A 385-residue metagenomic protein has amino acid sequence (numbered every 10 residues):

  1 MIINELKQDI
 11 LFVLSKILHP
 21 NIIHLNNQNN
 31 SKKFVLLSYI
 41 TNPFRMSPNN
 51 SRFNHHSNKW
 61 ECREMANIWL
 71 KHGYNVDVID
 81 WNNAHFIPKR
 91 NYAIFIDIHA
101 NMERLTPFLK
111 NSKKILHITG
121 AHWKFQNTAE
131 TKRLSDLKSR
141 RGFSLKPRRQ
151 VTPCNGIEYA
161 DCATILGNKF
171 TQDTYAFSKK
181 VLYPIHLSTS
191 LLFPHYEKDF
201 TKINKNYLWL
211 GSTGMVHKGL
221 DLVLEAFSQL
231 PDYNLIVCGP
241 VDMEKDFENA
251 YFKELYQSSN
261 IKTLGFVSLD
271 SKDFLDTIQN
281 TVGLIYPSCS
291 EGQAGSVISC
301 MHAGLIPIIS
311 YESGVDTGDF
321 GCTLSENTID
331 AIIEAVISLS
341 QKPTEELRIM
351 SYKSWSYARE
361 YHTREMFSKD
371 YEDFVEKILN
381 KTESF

Functional and structural regions predicted by a protein language model:
S57-W60, T344-K377, E383: A charged, aromatic-enriched C-terminal amphipathic alpha-helix characteristic of glycosyltransferases across folds
K138-A163: Membrane-proximal helix-turn-helix segments that form the acceptor-binding/catalytic region of lipid-linked
F193-K218, L224-Q229, I236: Conserved donor-binding/catalytic core segment of Leloir-type glycosyltransferases
G239, E248-L269, L275: Nucleotide-activated donor-binding/catalytic signature segment of Leloir-type glycosyltransferases, i.e., the conserved
L275, A294-H302, S313-D316: Short alpha-helical segment that forms part of, or immediately flanks, the ligand-binding pocket in carbohydrate-active
C289: Aromatic "clamp/platform" in nucleotide-sugar-dependent glycosyltransferases that forms part of the donor/acceptor
L305-S310: Short hydrophobic beta-strand element within catalytic cores of glycosyltransferases and related nucleotide-activated
C322-D330, S338-T344: Conserved acidic donor-binding segment of nucleotide-sugar-dependent glycosyltransferases
